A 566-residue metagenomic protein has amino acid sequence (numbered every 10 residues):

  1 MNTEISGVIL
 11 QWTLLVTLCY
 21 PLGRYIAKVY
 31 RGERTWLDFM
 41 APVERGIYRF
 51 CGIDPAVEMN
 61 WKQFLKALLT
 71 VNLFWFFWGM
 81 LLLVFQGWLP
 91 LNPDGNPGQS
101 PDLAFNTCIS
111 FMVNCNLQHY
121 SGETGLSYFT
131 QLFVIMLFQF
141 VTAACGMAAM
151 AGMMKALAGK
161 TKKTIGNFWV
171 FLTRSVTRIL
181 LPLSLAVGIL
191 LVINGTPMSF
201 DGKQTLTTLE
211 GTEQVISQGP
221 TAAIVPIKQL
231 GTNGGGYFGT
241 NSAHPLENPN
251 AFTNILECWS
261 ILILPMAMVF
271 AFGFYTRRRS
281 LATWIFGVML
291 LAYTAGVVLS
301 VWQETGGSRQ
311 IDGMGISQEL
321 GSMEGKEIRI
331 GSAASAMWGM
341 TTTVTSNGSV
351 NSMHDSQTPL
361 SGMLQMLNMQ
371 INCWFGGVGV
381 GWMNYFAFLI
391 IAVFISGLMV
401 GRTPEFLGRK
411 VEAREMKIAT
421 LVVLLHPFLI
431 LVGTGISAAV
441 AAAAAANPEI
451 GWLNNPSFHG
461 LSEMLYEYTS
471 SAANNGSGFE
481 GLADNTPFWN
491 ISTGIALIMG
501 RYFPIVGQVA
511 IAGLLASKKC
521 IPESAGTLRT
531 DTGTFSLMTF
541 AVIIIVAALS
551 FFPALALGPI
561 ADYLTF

Functional and structural regions predicted by a protein language model:
M1-F566: Membrane-proximal intracellular helices of multi-pass ion channels
